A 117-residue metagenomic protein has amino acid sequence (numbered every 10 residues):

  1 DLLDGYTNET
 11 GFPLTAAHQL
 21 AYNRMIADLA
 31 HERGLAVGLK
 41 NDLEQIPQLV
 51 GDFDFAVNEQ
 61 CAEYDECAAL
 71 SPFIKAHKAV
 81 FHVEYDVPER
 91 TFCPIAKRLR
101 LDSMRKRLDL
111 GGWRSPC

Functional and structural regions predicted by a protein language model:
D1-C117: Glycan-processing catalytic domains of CAZymes
